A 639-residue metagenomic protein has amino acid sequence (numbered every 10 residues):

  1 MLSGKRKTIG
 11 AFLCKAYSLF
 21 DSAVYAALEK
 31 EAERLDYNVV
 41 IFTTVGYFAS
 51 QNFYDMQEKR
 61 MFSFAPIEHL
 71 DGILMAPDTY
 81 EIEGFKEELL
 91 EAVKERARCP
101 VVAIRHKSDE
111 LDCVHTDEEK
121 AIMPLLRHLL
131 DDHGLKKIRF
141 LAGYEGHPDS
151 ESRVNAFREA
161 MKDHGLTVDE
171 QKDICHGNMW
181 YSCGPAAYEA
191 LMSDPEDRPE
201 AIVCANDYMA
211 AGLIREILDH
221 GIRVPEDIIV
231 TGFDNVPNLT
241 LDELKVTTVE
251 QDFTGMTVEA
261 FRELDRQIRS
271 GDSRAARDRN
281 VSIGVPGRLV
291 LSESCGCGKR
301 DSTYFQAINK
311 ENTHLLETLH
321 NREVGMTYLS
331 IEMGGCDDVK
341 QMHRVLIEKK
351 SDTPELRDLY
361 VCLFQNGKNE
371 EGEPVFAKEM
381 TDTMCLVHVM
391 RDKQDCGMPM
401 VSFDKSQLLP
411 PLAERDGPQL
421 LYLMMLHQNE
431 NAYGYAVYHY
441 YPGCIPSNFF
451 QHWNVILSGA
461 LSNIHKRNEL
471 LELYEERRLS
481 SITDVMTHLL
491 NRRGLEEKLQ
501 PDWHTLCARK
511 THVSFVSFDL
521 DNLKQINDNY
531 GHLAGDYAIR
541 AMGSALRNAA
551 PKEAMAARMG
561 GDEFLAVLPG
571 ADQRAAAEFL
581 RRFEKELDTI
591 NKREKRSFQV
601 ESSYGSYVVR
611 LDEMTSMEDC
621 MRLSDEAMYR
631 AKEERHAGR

Functional and structural regions predicted by a protein language model:
M1-R127, S193-D197, Y208: Alpha-helical recognition/docking segments in bacterial nutrient-uptake and carbohydrate-utilization systems
E91, D109-F140, E151-E159, W180-A190 (+2 more regions): Hydrophobic alpha-helical segments within soluble ligand-binding/sensing domains
A190-R300: Flexible loop/turn connectors
S294, G298-G335, Y474, L479: Signal-transmission linkers at sensory-effector interfaces
H320-R322, L329-S330, Y433-M486, R493-H504 (+2 more regions): Signal-transducing coiled-coil linker helices
N491-S514, K524-N548, A557-G561, L565-A566 (+3 more regions): Conserved long alpha-helical elements within nucleotide-processing catalytic cores of c-di-GMP signaling and class III
H532, A577-E584, D588, K592-K595 (+1 more regions): Catalytic-core segments of nucleotide cyclases and related cyclic-nucleotide turnover enzymes
M555-R558, F598: A short pre-motif secondary-structure segment
